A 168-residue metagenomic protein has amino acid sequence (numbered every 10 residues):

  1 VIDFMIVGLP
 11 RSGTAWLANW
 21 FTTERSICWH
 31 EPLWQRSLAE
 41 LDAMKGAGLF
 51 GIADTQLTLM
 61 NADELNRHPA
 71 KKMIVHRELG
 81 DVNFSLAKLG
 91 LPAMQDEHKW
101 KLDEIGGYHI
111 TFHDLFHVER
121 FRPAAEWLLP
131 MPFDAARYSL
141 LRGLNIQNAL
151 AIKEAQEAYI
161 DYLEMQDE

Functional and structural regions predicted by a protein language model:
V1-F50, A135, S139-L144, A149-L150: PAPS-dependent sulfotransferase catalytic core
I2, A47-G48, H68-K71, G106 (+1 more regions): Short coil/turn segments at beta-strand junctions that form active-site/ligand-binding loops
A15-A18, A39, A43, A47 (+9 more regions): A sequence-composition feature that detects small, non-aromatic residues
T23-E24, M94, Q166: Low-complexity, intrinsically disordered/propeptide-like segments
Q35-L38, L102-E168: The conserved 3'-phosphoadenosine-5'-phosphosulfate
T55-D134: PAPS-dependent sulfotransferase catalytic domain
